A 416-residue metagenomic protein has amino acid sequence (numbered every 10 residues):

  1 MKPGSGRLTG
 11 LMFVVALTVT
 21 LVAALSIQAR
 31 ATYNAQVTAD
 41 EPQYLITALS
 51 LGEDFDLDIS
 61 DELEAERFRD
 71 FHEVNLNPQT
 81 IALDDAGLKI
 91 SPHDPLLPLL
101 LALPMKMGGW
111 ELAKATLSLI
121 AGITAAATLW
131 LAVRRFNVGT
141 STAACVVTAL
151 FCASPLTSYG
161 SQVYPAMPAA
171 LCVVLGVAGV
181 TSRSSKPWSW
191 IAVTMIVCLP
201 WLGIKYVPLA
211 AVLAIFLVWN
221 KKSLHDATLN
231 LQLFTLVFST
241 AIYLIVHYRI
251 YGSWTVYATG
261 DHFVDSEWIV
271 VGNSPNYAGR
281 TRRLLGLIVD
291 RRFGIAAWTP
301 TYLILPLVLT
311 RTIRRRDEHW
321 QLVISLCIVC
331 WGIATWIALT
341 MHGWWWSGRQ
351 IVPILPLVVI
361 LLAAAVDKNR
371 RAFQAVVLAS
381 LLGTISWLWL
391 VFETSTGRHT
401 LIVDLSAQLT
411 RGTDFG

Functional and structural regions predicted by a protein language model:
M1-T32, Q36, V133, L224-L236 (+1 more regions): Start-transfer (signal-anchor) and selected internal transmembrane alpha helices of multi-pass inner/ER membrane
K2, A126, A214-V218, A296-H319 (+4 more regions): Hydrophobic, aromatic-rich transmembrane alpha-helices and their immediate juxtamembrane boundary segments
A48, V146-F151, V174-G179, W188-G203 (+3 more regions): Membrane-interface alpha helices of multi-pass inner-membrane proteins
E53-M107, G260-A278: Interfacial juxtamembrane loops and adjacent helix segments that form the catalytic/substrate-binding surfaces
L112-N137, L171, L175: Transmembrane-helix motifs of polytopic, lipid-linked glycan transferases
S158-P168, G294, S347-G348: Short acidic/glycine- and proline-prone juxtamembrane loop motifs at membrane-interface regions of multi-pass membrane
A178-S182, P208-T240, L307-R316, I360: Perimembrane helix-loop-helix junctions
T228-T310, L322-A334, G383-R398: Membrane-lumen/periplasm interface segments of specific transmembrane helices in polyprenyl phosphate-linked
